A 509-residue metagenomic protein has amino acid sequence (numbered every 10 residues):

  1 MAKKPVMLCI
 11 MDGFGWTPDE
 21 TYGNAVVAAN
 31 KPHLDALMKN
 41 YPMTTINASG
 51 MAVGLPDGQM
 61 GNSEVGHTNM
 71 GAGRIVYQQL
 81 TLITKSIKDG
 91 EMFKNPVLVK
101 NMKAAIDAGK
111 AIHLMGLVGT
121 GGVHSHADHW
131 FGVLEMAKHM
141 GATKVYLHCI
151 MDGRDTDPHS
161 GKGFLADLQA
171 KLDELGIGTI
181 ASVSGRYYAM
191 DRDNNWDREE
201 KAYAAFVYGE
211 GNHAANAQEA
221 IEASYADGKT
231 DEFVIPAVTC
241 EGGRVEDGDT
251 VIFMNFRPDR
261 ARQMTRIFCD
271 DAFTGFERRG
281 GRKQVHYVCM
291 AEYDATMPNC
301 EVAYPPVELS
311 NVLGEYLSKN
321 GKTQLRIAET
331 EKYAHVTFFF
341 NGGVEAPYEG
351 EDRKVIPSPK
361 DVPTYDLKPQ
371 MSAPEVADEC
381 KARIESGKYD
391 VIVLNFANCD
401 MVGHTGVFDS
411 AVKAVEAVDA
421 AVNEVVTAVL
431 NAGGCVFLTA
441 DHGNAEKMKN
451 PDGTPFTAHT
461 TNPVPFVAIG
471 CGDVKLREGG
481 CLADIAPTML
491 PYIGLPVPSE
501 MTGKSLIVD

Functional and structural regions predicted by a protein language model:
M1-D509: Feature captures the catalytic ectodomains and active-site-proximal regions of enzymes that hydrolyze or transfer
